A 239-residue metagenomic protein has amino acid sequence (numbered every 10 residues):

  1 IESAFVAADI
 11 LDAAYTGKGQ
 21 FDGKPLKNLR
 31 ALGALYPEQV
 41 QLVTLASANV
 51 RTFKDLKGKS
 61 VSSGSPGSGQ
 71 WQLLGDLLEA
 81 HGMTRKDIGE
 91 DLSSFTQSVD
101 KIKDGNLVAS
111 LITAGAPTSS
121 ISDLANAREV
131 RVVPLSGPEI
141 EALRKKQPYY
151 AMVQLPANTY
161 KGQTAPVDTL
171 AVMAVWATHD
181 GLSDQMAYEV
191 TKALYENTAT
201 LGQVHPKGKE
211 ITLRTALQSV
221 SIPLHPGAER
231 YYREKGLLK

Functional and structural regions predicted by a protein language model:
I1, L26-L29, P37-Q39, L56-G58 (+4 more regions): Extracytoplasmic
I1-Y36, G115-T118: Acidic, polar ligand-binding/catalytic clefts
E2-V6, G33, Q41-V43, S62-S63 (+3 more regions): Structural recognition of the beta-strand scaffold that forms the well-ordered cores of secreted hydrolase catalytic
A8-I10, K18-G19, T84-A177, G181-L182: Pocket-lining segment of extracytoplasmic ligand-binding domains
A34-D104, A199, R214, Q218 (+1 more regions): Bilobed "Venus flytrap"/periplasmic-binding protein-like clamshell domains and structurally analogous long
S47-F53, L182-Q185, L238: Short helix-loop capping/hinge motifs at secondary-structure junctions, enriched in acidic/polar residues
S60-D76, Y149-V220: Ligand-binding clefts/hinges and TM-proximal coupling segments of bilobed small-molecule sensing domains
S93-Q97, K103-G105, A114-V132, A142-P148 (+1 more regions): An extracytoplasmic/periplasmic, membrane-proximal ligand-sensing/linker region
